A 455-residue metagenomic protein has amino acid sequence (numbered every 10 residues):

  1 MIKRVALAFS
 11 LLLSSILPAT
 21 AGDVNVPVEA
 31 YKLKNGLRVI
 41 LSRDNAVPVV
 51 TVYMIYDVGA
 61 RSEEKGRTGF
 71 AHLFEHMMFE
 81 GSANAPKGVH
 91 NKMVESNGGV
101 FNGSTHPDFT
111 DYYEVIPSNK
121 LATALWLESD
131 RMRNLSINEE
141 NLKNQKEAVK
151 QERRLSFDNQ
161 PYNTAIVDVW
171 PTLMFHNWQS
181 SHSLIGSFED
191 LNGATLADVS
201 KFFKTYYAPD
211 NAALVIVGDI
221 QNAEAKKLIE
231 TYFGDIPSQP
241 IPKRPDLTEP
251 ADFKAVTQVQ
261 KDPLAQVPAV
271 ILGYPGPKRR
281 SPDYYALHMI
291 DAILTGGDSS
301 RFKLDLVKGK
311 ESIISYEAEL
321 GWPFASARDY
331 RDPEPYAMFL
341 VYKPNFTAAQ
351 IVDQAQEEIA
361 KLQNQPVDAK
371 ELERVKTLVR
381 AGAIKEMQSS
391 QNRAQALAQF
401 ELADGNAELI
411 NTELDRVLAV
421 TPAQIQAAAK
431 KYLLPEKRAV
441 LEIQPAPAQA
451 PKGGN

Functional and structural regions predicted by a protein language model:
M1-R4: Positively charged n-region of N-terminal signal peptides that target proteins for export
A6-I16: Bacterial N-terminal signal peptides
A19-A60, P86-K120, S156-N211, D235-S281 (+7 more regions): Non-catalytic beta-strand/loop surface segments
G59-R67: Short pre-active-site segment immediately N-terminal to the catalytic Zn-binding motif
E80-N84, M132-N141, V367: Short, polar/flexible loop-turn hinges at active-site or ligand-entry regions and domain interfaces
W126-R131, K227-Y232, I351-E357: Short amphipathic alpha-helices in soluble, non-transmembrane regions that often serve as interface/regulatory elements
E139, K146, R154-L155, S200-Y232 (+1 more regions): Non-catalytic, conformational "gating/processing" segments within enzyme and secreted inhibitor domains
